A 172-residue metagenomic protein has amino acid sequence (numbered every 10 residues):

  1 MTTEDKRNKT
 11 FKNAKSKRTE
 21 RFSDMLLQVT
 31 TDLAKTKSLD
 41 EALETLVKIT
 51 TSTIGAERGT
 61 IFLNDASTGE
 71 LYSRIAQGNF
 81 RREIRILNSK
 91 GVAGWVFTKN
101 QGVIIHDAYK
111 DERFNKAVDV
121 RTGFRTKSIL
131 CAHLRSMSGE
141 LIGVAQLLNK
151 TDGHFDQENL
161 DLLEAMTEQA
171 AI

Functional and structural regions predicted by a protein language model:
M1-K35, L39-E41, I142: Signal-transmission linkers at sensory-effector interfaces
M25-L33, S38-E57, I61, V92 (+1 more regions): Amphipathic alpha-helical coiled-coil segments that mediate homodimerization and allosteric signal transmission
K48-T51, R58-I84, N88, Y109-K110: GAF sensory/regulatory domain recognition with acknowledged cross-activation on helical regulatory dimers
S67-T68, R135-L141, K150-H154: Flexible loop/coil segments at beta-strand boundaries within sensory signal-transduction domains
R74, R81-A117, L130: Regulatory sensory and allosteric helical modules in signal-transduction proteins and certain transcription factors
F124-S128, G143-Q146: Sensory/regulatory domains in signal-transduction proteins
K127-S136: A short, aliphatic-rich beta-strand micro-motif
E164-A171: Allosteric cytosolic regulatory segments
